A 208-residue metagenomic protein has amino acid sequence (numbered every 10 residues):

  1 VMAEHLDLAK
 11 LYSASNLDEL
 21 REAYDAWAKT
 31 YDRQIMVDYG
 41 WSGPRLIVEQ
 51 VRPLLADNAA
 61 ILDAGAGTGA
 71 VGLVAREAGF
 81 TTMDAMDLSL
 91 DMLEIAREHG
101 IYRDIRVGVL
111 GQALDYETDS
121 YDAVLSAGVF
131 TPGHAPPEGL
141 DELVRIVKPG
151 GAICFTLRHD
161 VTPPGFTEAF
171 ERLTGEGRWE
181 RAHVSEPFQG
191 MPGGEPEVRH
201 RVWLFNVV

Functional and structural regions predicted by a protein language model:
V1-T30: N-terminal, positively charged/glycine-rich alpha-helical extensions of SAM-dependent methyltransferases
D32-V48: Conserved SAM-binding loop and adjacent beta-strand
L62-A64, T68-A113: Class I SAM-dependent methyltransferase SAM/SAH-binding core
L114-V124: A short acidic, Gly/Pro-enriched loop at the edge of an enzyme's catalytic core that lines a small-molecule cofactor
E138-P149: A short glycine-rich, Lys/Arg-flanked "PGG" loop and its adjoining helix->strand segment in the class I
G150-R158: Conserved beta-strand signature within the Rossmann-like core of class I S-adenosyl-L-methionine
F166-E186: Conserved Class I S-adenosyl-L-methionine
P192-V208: Core SAM-dependent methyltransferase catalytic element
